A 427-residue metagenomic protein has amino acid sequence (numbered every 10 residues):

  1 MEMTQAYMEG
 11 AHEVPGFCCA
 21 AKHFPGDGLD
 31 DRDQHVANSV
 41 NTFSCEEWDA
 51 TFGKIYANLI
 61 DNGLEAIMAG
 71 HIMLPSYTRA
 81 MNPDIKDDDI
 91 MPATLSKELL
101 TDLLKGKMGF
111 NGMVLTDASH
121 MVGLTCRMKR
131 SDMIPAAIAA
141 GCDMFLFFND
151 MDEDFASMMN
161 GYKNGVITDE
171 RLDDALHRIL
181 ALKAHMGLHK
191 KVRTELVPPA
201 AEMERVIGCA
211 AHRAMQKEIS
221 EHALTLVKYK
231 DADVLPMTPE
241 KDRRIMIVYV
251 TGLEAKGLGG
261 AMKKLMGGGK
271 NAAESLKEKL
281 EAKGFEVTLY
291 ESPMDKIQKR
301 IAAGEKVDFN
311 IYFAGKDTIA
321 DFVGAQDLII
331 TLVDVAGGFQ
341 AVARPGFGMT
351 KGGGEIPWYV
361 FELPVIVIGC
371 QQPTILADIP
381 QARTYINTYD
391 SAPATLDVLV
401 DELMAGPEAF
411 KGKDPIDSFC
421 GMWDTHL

Functional and structural regions predicted by a protein language model:
M1-R171, R178: Second-shell residues forming the walls of enzyme active-site clefts
S96-K97, G106, C126-L427: Preference for extracellular/luminal or secreted protein segments
